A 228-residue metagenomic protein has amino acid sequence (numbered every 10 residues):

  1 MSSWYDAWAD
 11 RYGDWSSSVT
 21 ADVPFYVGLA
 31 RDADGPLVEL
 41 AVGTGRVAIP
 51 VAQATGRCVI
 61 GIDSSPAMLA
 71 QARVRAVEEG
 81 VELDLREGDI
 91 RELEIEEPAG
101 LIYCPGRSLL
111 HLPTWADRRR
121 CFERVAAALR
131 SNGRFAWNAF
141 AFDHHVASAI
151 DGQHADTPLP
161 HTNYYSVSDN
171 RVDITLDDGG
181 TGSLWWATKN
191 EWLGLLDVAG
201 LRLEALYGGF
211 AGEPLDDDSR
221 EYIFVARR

Functional and structural regions predicted by a protein language model:
M1-G35: Conserved class I S-adenosyl-L-methionine
D34-G43: Conserved class I S-adenosyl-L-methionine
A48-E92: Class I SAM-dependent methyltransferase SAM/SAH-binding core
E94-L101: A short acidic, Gly/Pro-enriched loop at the edge of an enzyme's catalytic core that lines a small-molecule cofactor
Y103-P105: A conserved beta-strand element that flanks and buttresses the S-adenosyl-L-methionine
R119-S131: A short glycine-rich, Lys/Arg-flanked "PGG" loop and its adjoining helix->strand segment in the class I
A136-D197: SAM-dependent methyltransferase
K189-R228: C-terminal lobe and adjacent flexible extensions of AdoMet/dcAdoMet transferase-like proteins
